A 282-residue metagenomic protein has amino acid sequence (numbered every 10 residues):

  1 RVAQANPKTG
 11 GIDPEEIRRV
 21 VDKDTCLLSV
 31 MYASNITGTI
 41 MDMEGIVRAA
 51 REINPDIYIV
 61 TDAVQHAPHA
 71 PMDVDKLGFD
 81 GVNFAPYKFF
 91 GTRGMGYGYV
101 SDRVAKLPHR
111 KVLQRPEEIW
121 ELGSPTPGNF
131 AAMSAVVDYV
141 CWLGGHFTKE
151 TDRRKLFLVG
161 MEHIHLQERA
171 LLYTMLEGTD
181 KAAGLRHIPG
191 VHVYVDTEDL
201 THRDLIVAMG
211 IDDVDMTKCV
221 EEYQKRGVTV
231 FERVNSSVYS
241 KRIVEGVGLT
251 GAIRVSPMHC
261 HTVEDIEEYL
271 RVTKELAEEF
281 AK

Functional and structural regions predicted by a protein language model:
R1-K282: Pyridoxal 5′-phosphate
